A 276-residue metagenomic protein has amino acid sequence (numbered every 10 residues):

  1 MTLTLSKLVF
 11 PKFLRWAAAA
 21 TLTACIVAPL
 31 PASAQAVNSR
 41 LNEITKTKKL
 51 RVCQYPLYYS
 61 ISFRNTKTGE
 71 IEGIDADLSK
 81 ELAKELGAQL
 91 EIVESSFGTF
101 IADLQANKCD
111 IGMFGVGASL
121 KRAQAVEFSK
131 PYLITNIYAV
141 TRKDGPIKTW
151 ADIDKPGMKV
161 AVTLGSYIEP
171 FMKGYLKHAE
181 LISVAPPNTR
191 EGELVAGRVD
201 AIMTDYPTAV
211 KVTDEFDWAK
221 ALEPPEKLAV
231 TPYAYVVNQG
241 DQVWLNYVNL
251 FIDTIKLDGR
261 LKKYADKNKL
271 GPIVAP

Functional and structural regions predicted by a protein language model:
A34-G115, K267: Extracytoplasmic small-molecule ligand-binding "clamshell" domains of the periplasmic binding protein/Venus flytrap
A34-S39, Y167-I182, K220-P224, D253-P276: Ligand-binding clefts/hinges and TM-proximal coupling segments of bilobed small-molecule sensing domains
T47-Q54, A151-G165, E180: Short loop->beta-strand "edge-of-pocket" segments that line small-molecule binding or catalytic clefts across diverse
L50-R51, G87-Q89, Q105-F114, G157-K159 (+2 more regions): Alpha-to-beta junction loops
S62-T66, S79-A88, D154, I168-A185 (+3 more regions): Ligand-binding cleft/hinge of the Venus flytrap
A76, K80, K84, Q89-D152 (+2 more regions): Acidic, polar ligand-binding/catalytic clefts
D77-E85, A151, S166, P232-P272: Extended ligand-binding regions for polar small-molecule ligands
L133-K143, T189, Y206, V210-D253 (+1 more regions): Periplasmic-binding protein-like
